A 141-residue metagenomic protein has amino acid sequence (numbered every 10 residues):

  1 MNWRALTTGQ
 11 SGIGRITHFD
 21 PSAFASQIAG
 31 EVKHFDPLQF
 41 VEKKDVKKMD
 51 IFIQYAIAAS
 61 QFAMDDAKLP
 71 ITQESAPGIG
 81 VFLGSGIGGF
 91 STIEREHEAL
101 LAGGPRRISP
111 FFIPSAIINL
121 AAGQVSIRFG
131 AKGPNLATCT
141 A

Functional and structural regions predicted by a protein language model:
M1-N135: Conserved "HGTGT" condensation-loop signature of ketosynthase/thiolase-family condensing enzymes that catalyze
V81, T140-A141: Gly/Ser-rich catalytic serine loop of serine hydrolases
